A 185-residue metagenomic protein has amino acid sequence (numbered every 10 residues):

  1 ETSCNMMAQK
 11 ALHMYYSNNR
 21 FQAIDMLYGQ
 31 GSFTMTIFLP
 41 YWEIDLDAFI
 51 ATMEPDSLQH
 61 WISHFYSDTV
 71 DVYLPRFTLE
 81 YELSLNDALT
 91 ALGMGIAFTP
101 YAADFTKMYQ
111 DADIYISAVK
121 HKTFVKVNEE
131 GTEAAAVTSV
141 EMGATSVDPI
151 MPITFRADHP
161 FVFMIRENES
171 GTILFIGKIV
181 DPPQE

Functional and structural regions predicted by a protein language model:
E1-E185: Hydrophobic-core positions in well-structured secondary-structure elements of globular domains
